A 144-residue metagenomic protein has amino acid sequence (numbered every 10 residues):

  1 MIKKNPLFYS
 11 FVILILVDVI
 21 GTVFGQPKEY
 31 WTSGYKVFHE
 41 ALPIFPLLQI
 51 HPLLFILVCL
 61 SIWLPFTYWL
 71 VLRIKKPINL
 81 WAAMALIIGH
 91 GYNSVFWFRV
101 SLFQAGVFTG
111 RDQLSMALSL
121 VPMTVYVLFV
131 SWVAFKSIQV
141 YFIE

Functional and structural regions predicted by a protein language model:
M1-E144: Hydrophobic alpha-helical segments at protein termini of multi-pass membrane proteins
